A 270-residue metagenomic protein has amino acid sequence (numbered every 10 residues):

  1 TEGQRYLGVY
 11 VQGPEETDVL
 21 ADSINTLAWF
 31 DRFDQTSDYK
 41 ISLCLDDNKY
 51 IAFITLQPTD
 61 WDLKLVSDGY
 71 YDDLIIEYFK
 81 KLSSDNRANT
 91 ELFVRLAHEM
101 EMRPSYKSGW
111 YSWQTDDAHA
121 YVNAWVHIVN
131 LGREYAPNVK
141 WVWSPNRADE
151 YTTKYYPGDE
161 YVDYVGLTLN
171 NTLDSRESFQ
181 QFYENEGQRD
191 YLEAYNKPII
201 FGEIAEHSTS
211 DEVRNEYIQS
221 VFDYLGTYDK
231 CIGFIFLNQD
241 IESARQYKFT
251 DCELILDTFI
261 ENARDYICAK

Functional and structural regions predicted by a protein language model:
T1-L74, E206-T209, I235-F236: N-terminal substrate-binding region of glycoside hydrolase catalytic domains
G3-Y10, N89-H98, I200-K270: Substrate-binding cleft of secreted/luminal carbohydrate-active enzymes
Q4-Y6, I24-A28, K49-T55, E91-R95 (+4 more regions): Structural preference for beta-strand elements that scaffold enzyme active sites
E15-D22, T36-I54, E77-N89, Y155-E160 (+2 more regions): Acidic (Asp/Glu)-rich catalytic clusters
D22-R32, T153-Q180, L237-Q239: Aromatic- and acid-rich polysaccharide-binding/catalytic face of secreted or lumenal carbohydrate-active enzymes
D38-K140: Substrate-binding cleft of extracellular glycoside hydrolase catalytic domains
D38-T55, E160, Y164-S210: Glycoside hydrolase catalytic-domain groove-lining segments
W125-T152, N196-T209, G233-Q239: Aromatic-lined carbohydrate-recognition surfaces of secreted/lumenal glycan-active proteins
